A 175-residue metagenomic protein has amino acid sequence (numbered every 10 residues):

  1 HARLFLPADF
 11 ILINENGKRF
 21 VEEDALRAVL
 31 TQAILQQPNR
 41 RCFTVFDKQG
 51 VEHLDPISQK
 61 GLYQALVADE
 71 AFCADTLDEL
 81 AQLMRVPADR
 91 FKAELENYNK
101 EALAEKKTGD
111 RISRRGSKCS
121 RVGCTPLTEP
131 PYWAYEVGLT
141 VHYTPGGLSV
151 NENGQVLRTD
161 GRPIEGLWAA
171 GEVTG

Functional and structural regions predicted by a protein language model:
H1-V86, R90: An anion/pyrophosphate-binding glycine-rich loop and adjacent beta-alpha core in soluble alpha-beta enzymes
R90-G175: A glycine-rich dinucleotide-binding beta-alpha-beta segment and adjacent secondary-structure elements that constitute
